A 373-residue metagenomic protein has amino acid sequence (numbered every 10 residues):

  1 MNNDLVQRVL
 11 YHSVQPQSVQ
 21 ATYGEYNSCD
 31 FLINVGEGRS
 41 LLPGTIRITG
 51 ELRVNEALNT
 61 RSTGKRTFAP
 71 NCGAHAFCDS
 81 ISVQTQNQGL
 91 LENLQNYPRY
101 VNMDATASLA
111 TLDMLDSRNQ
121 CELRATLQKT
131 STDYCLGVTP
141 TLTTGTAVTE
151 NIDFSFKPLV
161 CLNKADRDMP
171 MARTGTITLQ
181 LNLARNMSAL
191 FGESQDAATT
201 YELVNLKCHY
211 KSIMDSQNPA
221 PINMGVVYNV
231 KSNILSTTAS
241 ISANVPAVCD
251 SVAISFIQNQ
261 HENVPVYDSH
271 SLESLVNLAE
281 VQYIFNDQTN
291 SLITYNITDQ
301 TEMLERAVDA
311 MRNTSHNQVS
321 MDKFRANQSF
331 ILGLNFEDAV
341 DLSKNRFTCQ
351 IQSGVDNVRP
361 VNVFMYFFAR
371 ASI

Functional and structural regions predicted by a protein language model:
M1-I373: Short, low-complexity Pro/Thr/Gly
